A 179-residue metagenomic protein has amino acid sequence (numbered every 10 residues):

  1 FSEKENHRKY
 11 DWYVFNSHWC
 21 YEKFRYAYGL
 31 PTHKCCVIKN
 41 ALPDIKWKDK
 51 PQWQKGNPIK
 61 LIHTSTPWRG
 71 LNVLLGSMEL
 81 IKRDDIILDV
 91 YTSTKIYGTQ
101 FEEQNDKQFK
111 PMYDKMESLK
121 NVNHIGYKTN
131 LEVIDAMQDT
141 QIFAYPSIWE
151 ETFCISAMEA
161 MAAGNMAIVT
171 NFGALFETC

Functional and structural regions predicted by a protein language model:
E3, K9-C35, L42-I45: A short, active-site helix/loop in glycosyltransferases that binds the activated sugar's phosphate group
W53-R69, L75-E79, D89: Conserved donor-binding/catalytic core segment of Leloir-type glycosyltransferases
W68, I148-I155, F176-E177: Nucleotide-sugar-dependent
E102-L131: Nucleotide-activated donor-binding/catalytic signature segment of Leloir-type glycosyltransferases, i.e., the conserved
I134, A157-A162, F176-E177: Short alpha-helical segment that forms part of, or immediately flanks, the ligand-binding pocket in carbohydrate-active
Q138-T152, N165: Acidic donor-binding loop of glycosyltransferase active sites
E151-C154, M161, N171: Short glycine/acidic-rich beta->alpha loop that forms part of the nucleotide-sugar donor binding site in diverse
N171-C179: Short acidic/histidine- and often glycine-rich active-site loop of Leloir-type glycosyltransferases that engages
